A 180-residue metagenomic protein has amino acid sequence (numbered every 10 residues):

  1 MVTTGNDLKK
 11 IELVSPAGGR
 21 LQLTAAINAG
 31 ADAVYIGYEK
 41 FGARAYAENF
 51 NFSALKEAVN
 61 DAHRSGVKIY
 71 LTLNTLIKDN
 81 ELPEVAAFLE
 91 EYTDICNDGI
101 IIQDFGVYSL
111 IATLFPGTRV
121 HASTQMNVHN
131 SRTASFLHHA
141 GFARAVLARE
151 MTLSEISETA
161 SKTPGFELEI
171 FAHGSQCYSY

Functional and structural regions predicted by a protein language model:
M1-Y180: Non-catalytic helical/linker scaffolds that mediate oligomerization, partner binding, and domain coupling around large
